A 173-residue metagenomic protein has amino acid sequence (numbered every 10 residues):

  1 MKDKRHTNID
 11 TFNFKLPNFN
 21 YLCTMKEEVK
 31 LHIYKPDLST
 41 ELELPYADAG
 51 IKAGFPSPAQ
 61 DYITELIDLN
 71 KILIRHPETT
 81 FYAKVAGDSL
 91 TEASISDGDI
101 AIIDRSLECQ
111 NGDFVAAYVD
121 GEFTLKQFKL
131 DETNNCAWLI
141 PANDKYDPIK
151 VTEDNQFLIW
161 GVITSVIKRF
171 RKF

Functional and structural regions predicted by a protein language model:
K2-T91, E122, I159-W160, S165-F173: Short, positionally conserved secondary-structure boundary motifs
I74, L90, S106-E108, L130: Short polar/acidic secondary-structure junctions
T91-E92, T124-L125, P148: Short beta-strands and strand-coil junctions in structured, solvent-facing domains, enriched
G98-D99, D113: Structural motif
I103-D104, Y118, V166: Residue-level recognition of conserved beta-strand edge/terminus positions
N111-L125, K129-A137: Short, compositionally biased
L130-F173: Glycine- and charge-enriched low-complexity intrinsically disordered segments
